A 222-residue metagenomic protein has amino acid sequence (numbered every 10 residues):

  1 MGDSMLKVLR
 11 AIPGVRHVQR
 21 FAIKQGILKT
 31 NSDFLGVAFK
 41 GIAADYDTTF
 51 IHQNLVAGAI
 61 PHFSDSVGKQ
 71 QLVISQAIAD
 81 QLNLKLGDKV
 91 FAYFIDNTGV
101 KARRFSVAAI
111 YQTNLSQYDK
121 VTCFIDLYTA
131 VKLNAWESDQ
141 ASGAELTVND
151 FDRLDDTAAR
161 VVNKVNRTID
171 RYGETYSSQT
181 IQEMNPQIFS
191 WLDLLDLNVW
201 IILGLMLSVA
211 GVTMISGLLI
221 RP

Functional and structural regions predicted by a protein language model:
M1, Q112-N114, L146-D155, I181-N185: Structural beta->alpha junctions
G2-D139: A structural signal for hydrophobic secondary-structure junctions, strongest on transmembrane helix-loop-helix units
A22, N31, V148, Q182 (+1 more regions): Conserved residues at beta->alpha junctions
I78, D139-V162, S177: A short beta-strand structural signal in non-transmembrane regions
A102, A141, G173-T175: Short secondary-structure junction motifs
V107, A144, N198: Conserved hydrophobic/aromatic pocket- or pore-lining residues that grip, position, or stack substrates in active sites
T157-R160, K164-V212, R221: Peri-transmembrane interface segments
